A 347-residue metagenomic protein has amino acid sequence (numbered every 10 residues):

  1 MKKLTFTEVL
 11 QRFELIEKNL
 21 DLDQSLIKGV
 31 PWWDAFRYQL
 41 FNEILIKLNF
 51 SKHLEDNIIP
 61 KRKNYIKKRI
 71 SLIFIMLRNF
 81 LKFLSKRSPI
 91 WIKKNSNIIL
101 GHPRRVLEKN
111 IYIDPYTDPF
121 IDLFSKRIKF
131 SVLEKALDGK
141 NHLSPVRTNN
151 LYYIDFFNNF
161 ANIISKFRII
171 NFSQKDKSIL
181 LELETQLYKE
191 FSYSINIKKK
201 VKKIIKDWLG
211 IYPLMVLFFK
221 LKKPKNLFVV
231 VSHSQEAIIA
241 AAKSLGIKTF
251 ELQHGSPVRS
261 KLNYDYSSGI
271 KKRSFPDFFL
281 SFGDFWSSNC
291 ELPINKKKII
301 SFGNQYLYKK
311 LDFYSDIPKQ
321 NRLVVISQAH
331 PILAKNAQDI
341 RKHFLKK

Functional and structural regions predicted by a protein language model:
K2-G303: Active-site and donor-binding regions of nucleotide-sugar-utilizing enzymes
I300-K347: Conserved catalytic-core segment of nucleotide-activated headgroup transferases in glycan assembly
